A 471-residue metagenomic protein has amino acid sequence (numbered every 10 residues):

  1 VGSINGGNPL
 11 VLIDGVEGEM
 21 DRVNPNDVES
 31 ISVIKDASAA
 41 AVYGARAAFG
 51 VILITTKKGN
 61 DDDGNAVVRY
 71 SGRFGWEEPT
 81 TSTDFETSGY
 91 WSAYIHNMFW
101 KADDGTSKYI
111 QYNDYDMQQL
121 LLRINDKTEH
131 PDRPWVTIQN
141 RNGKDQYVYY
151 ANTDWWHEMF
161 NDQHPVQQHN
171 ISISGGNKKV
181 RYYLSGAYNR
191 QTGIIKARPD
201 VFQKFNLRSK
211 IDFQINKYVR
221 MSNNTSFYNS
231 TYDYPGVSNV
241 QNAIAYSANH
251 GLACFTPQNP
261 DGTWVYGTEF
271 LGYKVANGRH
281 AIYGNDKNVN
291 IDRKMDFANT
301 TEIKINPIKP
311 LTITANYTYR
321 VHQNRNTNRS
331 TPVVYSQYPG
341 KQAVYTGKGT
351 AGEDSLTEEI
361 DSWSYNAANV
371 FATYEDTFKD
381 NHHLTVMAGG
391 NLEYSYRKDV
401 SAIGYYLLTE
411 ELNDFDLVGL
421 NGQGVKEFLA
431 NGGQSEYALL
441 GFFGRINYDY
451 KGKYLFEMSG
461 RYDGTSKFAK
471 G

Functional and structural regions predicted by a protein language model:
V1, D14, A47-G72, Y149-Y150 (+1 more regions): N-terminal periplasmic accessory domains that precede and gate Gram-negative outer-membrane beta-barrel machines
S3-I4, G18-M20, A37-V42, G59-D62 (+1 more regions): Short beta-strands and strand-coil junctions in structured, solvent-facing domains, enriched
P9, D14-A41: Short acidic/polar hinge/loop motifs at secondary-structure boundaries that mediate gating or recognition
T56, I171-N177, S209-F213, N299-I305 (+3 more regions): Residues on the lipid-exposed face of transmembrane beta-strands in outer-membrane beta-barrel proteins
D61-N152, G193-F202, N206-A298, T314-N316 (+1 more regions): Surface-exposed loop/interface segments of Gram-negative outer-membrane beta-barrel transport/assembly proteins
V166, N177-K178, Q214-Y218, N306-I308 (+2 more regions): Outer-membrane beta-barrel channels and translocator barrels
Y188-T192, F456-F468: Transmembrane beta-strand segments that form the barrel wall of outer-membrane beta-barrel proteins
